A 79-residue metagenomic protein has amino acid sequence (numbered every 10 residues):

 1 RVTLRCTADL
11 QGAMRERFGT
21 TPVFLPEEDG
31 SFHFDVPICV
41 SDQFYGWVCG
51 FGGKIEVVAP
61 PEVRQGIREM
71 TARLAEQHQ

Functional and structural regions predicted by a protein language model:
R1-Q79: Polybasic (Lys/Arg-rich)
